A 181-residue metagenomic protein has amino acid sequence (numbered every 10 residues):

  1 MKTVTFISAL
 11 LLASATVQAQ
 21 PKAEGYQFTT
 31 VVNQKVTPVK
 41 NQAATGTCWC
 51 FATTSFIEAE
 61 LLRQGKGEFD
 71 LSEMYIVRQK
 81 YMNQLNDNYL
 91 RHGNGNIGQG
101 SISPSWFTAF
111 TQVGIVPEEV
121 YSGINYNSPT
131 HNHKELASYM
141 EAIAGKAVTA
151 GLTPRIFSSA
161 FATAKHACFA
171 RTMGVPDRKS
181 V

Functional and structural regions predicted by a protein language model:
M1-A23: Bacterial Sec-dependent N-terminal signal peptides
T5, G25, Q34, L62 (+1 more regions): Residue-level detector of functional hotspots within protein domains
Q20-Q34, P38: N-terminal regions that are enriched for targeting/export leaders and immediately downstream pro/stem segments
T30-V32, I76, L136, K165: Generic structural hydrophobic/aromatic packing signal, biased to beta-strands
K40-Q84, N88-N132, A137-A147, A160: Active-site-adjacent structural elements in enzyme catalytic domains
T149-R178: Auxiliary tRNA-acceptor-end handling modules of aminoacyl-tRNA synthetases
V181: Conserved small/polar residues in nucleotide/adenosyl-binding loops
